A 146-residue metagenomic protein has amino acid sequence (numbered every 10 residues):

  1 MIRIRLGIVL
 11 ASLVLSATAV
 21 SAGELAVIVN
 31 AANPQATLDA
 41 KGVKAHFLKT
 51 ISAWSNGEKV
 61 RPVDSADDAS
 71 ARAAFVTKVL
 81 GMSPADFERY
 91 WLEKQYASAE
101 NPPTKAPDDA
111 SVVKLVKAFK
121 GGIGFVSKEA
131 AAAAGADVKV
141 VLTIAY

Functional and structural regions predicted by a protein language model:
M1-R3: N-terminal secretory signal peptides that target proteins for export/translocation
R5-A17: Bacterial N-terminal signal peptides
A17-G23: Bacterial Sec-dependent signal peptides at the C-terminal "C-region" and cleavage site
G23-Y146: Exported/periplasmic ABC-transporter solute-binding proteins
